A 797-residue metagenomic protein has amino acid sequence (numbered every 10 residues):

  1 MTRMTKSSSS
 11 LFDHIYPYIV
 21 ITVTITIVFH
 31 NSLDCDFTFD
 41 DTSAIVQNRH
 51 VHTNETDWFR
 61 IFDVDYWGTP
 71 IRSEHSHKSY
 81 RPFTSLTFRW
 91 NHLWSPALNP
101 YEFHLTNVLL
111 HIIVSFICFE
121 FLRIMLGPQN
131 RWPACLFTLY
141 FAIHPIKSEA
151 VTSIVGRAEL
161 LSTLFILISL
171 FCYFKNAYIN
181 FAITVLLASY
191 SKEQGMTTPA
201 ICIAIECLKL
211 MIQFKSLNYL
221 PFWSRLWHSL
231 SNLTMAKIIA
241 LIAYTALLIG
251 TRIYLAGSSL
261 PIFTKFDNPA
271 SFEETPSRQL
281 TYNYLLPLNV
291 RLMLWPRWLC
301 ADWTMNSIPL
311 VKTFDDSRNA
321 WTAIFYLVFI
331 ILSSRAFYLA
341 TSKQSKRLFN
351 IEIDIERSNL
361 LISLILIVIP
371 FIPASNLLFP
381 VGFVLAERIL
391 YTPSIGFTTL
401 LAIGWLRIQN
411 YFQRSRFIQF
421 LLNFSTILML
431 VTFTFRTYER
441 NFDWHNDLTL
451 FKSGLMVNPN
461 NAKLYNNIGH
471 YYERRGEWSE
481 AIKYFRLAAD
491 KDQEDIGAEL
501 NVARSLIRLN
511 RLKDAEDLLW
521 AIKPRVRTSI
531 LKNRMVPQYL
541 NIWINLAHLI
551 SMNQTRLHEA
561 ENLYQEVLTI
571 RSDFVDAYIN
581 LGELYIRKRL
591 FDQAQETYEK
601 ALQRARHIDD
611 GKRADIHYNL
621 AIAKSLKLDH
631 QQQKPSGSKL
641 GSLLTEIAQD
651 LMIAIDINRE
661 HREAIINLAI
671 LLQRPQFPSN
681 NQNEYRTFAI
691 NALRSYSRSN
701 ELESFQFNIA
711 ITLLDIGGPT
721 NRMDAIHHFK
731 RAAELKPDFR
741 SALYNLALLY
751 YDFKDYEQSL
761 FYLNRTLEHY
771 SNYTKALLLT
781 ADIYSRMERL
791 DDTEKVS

Functional and structural regions predicted by a protein language model:
T2-R527, L531-N541, N545-A547, N580: Polytopic membrane enzymes that build or remodel cell-surface glycoconjugates and lipids
T2-S7, L11, L448-S797: C-terminal luminal/periplasmic domains and tails of membrane-associated envelope-modifying transferases
